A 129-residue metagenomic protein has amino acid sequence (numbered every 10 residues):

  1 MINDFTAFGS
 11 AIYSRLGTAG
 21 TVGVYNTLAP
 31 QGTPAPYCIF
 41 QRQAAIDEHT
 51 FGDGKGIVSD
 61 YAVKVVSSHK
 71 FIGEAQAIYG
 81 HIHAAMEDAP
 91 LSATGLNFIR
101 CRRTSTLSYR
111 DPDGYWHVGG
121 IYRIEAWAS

Functional and structural regions predicted by a protein language model:
M1-D53, G73, A77-G80, A84 (+1 more regions): Small/polar-rich, solvent-exposed N-terminal microdomains that initiate assembly or binding
I2-N3, H69, P112: Charge-dense, low-complexity intrinsically disordered segments
S10, S14, S59, S67-S68 (+3 more regions): Generic serine detector
V22, A45-D47, I57, K64 (+1 more regions): Generic, low-specificity signal for short hydrophobic/alpha-helical stretches with a mild N-terminal bias, encompassing
T50-G56, R110-Y115: Short, solvent-exposed beta-strand/turn "edge" segments of beta-rich domains on protein surfaces
K55-K70, W116-W127: Oligomerization/assembly interface segments of phage tail-like spikes and tubes
A84-S129: Acidic-leaning, charged glycine-interspersed low-complexity segments
